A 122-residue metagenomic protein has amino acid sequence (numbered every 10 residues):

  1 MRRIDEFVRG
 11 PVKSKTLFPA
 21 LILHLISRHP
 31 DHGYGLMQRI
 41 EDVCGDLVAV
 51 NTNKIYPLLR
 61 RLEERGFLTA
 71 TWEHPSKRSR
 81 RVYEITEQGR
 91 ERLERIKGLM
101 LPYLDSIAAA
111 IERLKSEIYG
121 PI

Functional and structural regions predicted by a protein language model:
M1-V12: Short, Lys/Arg-enriched N-terminal segment that forms or immediately precedes the first helix of a structured domain
R3, E91-I122: Amphipathic alpha-helical dimerization/coiled-coil segments that flank or bridge DNA-binding/regulatory modules
G10-K54: N-terminal helix-turn-helix DNA-binding core of bacterial DNA-binding proteins
R28, E73-P75: Short polar/acidic secondary-structure junctions
Y56-R61: Short, hydrophobic-biased segments on the C-terminal half of alpha helices that form "recognition helices"
G66: Glycine-centered, phosphate/nucleic-acid-interacting loop/turn motifs that mediate DNA/RNA or nucleotide
A70: Short beta-strand "wing" residues that participate in macromolecule-binding interfaces
P75-K97: Basic, amphipathic "hinge/linker" alpha-helix immediately C-terminal to the N-terminal HTH DNA-binding motif
